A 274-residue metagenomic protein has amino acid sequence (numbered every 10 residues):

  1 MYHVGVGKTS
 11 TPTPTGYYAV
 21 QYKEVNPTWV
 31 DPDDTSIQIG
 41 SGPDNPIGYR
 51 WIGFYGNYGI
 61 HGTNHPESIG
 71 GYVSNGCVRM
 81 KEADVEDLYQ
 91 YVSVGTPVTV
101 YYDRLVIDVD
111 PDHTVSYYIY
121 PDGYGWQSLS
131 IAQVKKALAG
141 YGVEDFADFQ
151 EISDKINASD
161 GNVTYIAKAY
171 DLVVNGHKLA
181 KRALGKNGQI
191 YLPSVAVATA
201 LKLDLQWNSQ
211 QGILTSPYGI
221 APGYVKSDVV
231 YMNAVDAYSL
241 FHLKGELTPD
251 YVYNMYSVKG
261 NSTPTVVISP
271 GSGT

Functional and structural regions predicted by a protein language model:
M1, Y17, Q21, Y49 (+4 more regions): Extracytoplasmic/secreted envelope proteins and their assembly/folding machinery, especially bacterial periplasmic
M1-T9: A structural motif detector for short, solvent-exposed N-terminal "entry" segments of globular domains
V4-G5, P66, L184-G185: Residue-level structural signal for beta-strand termini and adjacent loop
G5, Q21, H61: Residue-level detector of conserved, well-ordered beta-strand and adjacent loop positions that form binding/recognition
K8-T11, T15, Q21-Y22, N26: RNA pseudouridine synthases
P12, P27-V163: Exported/periplasmic cell-wall-interacting domains
V20-I37, N175-L184: Charged, low-complexity, helix/coiled-coil-prone segments
F149-T274: Primary recognition of N-terminal secretory signal peptides and signal-anchoring hydrophobic helices
